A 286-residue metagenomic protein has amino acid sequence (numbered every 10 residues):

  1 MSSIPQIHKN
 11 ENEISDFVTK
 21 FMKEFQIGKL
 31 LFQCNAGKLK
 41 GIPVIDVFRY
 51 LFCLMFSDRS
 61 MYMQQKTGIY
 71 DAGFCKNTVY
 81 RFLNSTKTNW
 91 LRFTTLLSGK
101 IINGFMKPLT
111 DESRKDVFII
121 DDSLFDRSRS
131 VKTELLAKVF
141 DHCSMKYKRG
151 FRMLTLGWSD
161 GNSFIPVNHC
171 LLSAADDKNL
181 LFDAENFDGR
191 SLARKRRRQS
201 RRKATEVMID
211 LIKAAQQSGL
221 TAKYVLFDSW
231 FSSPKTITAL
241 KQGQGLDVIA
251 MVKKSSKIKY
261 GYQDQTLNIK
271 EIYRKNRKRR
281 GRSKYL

Functional and structural regions predicted by a protein language model:
M1-D16, K40-I42, L51-M55, A72 (+7 more regions): Long, hydrophilic "mature protein body" segments
M1-L91: Gly/serine-rich nucleotide phosphate-binding loop at the start of the catalytic core of nucleotide/ADP-ribose-handling
G37-K40, I69, H142-K146, R198-R201 (+1 more regions): Short, charged/polar micro-motifs that form catalytic or ligand-binding hotspots
Y50, Q64-K66, R114-S128, L156 (+2 more regions): Short, conserved catalytic/metal-binding motifs centered on acidic residues
N77-T78, C143-T221: Electropositive, glycine- and tryptophan-enriched low-complexity nucleic-acid-binding patches
S85-A175, L286: Active-site-proximal, Lys/Arg-enriched surface segment that forms a nucleic-acid-binding/basic interface patch
D126-R129, F164-I165, A175-L180, S232-T236 (+1 more regions): Short, well-ordered, mixed-charge alpha-helical segments that flank or form enzyme active sites
A184-L286: An internal, acidic/charged active-site-proximal segment that coordinates divalent cations and/or engages
